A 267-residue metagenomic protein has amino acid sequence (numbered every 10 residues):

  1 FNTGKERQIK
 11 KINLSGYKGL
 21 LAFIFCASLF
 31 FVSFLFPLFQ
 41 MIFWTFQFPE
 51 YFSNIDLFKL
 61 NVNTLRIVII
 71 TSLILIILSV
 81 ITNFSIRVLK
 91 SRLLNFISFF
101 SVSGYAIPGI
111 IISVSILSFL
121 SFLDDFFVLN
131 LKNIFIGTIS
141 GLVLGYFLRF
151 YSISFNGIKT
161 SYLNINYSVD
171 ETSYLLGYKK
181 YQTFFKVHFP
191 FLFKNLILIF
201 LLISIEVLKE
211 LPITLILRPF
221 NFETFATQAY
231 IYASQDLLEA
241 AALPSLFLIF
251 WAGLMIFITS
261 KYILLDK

Functional and structural regions predicted by a protein language model:
F1, L14-G19, M41-K59, L208 (+2 more regions): Interhelical loop and adjacent transmembrane-helix boundary motif in polytopic membrane transport permeases
F1-L14, S85-L93, K159-S168, Y174 (+2 more regions): C-terminal transmembrane helix and the adjacent membrane-cytosol boundary/short C-terminal tail of inner/organellar
T3-E6, S28-L65, I69, L73 (+3 more regions): Short membrane-interfacial helix/loop motifs at transmembrane-helix boundaries
G4-I12, S53-F58, L93, I110-F147 (+2 more regions): Membrane-interfacial helix termini and adjacent extracytoplasmic/periplasmic loops of multi-pass transporters
K10-F39, N95-S101, I107: N-terminal signal-anchor/first transmembrane alpha helix
K10-L14, K90-F96, G141, F155 (+2 more regions): Amphipathic cytosolic juxtamembrane alpha-helices at the membrane-cytosol interface of multi-pass membrane transporters
I24-F31, L148, F155-I158, N166 (+3 more regions): Transmembrane alpha-helices
T71-S101, V114, I158, Y167-V169 (+2 more regions): Transmembrane-helix boundary motif in ABC transporter permease subunits
